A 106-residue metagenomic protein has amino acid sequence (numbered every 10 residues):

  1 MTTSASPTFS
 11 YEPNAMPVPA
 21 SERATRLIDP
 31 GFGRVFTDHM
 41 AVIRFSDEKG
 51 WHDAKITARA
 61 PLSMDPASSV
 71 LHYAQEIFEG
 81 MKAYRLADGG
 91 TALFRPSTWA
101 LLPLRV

Functional and structural regions predicted by a protein language model:
M1-V106: Conserved alpha/beta cores of soluble small-molecule-handling proteins
